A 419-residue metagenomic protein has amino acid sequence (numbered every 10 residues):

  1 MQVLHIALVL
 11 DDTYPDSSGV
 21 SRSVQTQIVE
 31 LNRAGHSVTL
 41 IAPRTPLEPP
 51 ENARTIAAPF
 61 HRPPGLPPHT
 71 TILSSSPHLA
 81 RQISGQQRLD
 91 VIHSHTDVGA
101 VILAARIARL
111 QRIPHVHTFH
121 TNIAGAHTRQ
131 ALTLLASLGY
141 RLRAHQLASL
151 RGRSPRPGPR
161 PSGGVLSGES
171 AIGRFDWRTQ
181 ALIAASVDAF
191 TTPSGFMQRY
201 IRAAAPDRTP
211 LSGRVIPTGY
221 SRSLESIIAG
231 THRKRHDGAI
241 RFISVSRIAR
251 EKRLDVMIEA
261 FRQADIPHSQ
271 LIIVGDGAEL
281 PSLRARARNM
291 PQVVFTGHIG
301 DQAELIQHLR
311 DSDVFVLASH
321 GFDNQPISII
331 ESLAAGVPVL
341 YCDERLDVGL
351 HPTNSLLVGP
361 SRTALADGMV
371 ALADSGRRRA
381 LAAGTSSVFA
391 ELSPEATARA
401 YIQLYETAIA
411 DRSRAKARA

Functional and structural regions predicted by a protein language model:
M1-A53, R262, E395-A396: N-terminal subdomain of nucleotide-sugar transferases
P161-S212, Y220-R222: A short, active-site helix/loop in glycosyltransferases that binds the activated sugar's phosphate group
D188, R310-N324: Acidic donor-binding loop of glycosyltransferase active sites
T191, Y220, R233-F261, I272: Conserved donor-binding/catalytic core segment of Leloir-type glycosyltransferases
P281-A303, V314: Nucleotide-activated donor-binding/catalytic signature segment of Leloir-type glycosyltransferases, i.e., the conserved
H298, Q307-S312, Y401: Short alpha-helical donor nucleotide-sugar binding micro-motif in glycosyltransferases
I329, A334, P338-Y341: Short hydrophobic beta-strand element within catalytic cores of glycosyltransferases and related nucleotide-activated
P352-T363, V370-G376: Conserved acidic donor-binding segment of nucleotide-sugar-dependent glycosyltransferases
